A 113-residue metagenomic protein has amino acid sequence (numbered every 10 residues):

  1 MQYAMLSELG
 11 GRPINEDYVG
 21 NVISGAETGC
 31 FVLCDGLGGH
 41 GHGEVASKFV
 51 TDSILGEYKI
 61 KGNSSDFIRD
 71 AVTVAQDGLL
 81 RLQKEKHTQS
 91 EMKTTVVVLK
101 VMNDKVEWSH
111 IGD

Functional and structural regions predicted by a protein language model:
M1-G112: PP2C/PPM-type serine/threonine phosphatase catalytic domain
